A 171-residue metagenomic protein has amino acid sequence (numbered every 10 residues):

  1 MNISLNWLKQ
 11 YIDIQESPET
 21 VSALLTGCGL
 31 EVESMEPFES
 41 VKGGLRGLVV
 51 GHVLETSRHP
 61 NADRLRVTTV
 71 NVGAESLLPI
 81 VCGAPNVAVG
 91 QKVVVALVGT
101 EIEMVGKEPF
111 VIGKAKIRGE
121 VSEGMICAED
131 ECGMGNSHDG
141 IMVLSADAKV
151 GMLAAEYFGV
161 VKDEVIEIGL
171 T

Functional and structural regions predicted by a protein language model:
M1-T171: Phosphate-backbone binding interfaces of nucleic-acid-interacting proteins
